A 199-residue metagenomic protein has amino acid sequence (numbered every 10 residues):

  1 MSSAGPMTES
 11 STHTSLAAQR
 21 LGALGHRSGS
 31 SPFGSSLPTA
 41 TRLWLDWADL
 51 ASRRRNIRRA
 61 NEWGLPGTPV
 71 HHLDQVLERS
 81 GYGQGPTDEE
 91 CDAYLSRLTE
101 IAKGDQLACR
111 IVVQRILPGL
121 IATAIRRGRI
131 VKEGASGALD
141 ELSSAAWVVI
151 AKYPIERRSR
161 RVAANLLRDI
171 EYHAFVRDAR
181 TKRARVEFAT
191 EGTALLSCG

Functional and structural regions predicted by a protein language model:
M1-E133, G137: Extreme N-terminal regulatory/targeting segments of RNA polymerase sigma factors
P69-E78, R157-R158, V186-L195: Short, solvent-exposed coil/turn linker segments
E100-G104, T123-V131, S143-V162, A179: Sigma70-family region 2
I116, L120, A138-I150, I170: Short, small-hydrophobic-rich alpha-helical interface motif
A135-D140, R158-A163, A184-F188: Short, glycine/acidic-rich hinge or "gate" loops at secondary-structure transitions that mediate conformational
V162-A174: Short secondary-structure subsegments characteristic of cysteine-rich extracellular domains
A174-G199: Charged, low-cysteine interdomain linkers and short loop/connector segments that bridge structured helical modules
